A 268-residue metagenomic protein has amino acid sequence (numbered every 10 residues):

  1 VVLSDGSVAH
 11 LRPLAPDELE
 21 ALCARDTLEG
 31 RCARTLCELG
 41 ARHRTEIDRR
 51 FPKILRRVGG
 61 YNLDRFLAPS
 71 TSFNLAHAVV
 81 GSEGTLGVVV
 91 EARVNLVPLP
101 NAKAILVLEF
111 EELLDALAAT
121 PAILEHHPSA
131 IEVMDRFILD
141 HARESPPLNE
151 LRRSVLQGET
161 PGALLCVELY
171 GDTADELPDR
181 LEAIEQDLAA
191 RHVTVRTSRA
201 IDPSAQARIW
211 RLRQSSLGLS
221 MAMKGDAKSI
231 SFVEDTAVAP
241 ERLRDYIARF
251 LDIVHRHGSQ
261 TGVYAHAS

Functional and structural regions predicted by a protein language model:
V1-H127: FAD-binding subdomain of flavoenzyme oxidoreductases
P69-S70, A76-S268: C-terminal substrate-recognition/cap domain of FAD-linked oxidoreductases
